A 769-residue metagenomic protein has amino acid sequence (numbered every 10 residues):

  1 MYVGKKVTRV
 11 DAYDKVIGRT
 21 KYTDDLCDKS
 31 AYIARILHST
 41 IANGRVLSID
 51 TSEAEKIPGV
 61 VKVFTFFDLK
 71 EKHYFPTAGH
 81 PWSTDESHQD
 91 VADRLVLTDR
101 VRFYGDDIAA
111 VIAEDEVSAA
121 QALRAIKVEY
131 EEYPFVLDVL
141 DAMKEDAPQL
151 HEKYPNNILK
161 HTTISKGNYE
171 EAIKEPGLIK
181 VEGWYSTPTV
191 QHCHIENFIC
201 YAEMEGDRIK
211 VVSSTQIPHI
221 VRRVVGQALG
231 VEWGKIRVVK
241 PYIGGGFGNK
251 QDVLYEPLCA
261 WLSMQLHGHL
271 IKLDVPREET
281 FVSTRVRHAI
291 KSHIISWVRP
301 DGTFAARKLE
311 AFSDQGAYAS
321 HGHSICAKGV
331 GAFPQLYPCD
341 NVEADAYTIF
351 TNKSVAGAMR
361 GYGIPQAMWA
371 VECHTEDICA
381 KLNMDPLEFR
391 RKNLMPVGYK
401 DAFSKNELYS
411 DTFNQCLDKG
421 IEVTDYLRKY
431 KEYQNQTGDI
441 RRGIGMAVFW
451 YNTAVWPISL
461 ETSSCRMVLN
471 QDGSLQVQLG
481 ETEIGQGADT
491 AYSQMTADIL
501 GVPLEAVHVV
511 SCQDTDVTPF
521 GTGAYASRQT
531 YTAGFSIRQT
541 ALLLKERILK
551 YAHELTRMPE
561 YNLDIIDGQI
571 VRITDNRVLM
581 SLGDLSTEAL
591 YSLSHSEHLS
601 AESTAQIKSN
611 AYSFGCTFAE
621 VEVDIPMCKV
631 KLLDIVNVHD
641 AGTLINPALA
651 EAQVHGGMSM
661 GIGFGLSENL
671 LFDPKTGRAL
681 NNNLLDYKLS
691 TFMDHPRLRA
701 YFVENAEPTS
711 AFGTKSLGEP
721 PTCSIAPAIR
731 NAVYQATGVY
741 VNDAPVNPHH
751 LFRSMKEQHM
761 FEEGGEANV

Functional and structural regions predicted by a protein language model:
M1-P155: Flexible, low-hydrophobicity surface segments
K5, D11-D14, T84-S87, N156-C200 (+7 more regions): Glycine-rich loop/linker segments at domain edges
A34, I209-S213, S474-L479, L632: Short, aliphatic-rich beta-strand segments
F66-F67, G230-K235, M264-I271, P300 (+3 more regions): C-terminal catalytic domains of large/alpha subunits in multi-subunit enzymes
H73-A78, A122-A125, R222-V224, F247-V253 (+11 more regions): Short acidic, glycine/serine/threonine-rich loops at helix termini
D99-R100, E232-K240, Q265-P276, T280: Conserved catalytic cysteine-centered active-site region of acyl-thioester-dependent Claisen-condensing enzymes
D146-L229, M395-S474, S603, L680-T691 (+1 more regions): Helix-loop-helix junctions that connect adjacent transmembrane helices in secondary transporters/permeases, recognized
Y242, G246-L273, A488-M495: Thiamine diphosphate
